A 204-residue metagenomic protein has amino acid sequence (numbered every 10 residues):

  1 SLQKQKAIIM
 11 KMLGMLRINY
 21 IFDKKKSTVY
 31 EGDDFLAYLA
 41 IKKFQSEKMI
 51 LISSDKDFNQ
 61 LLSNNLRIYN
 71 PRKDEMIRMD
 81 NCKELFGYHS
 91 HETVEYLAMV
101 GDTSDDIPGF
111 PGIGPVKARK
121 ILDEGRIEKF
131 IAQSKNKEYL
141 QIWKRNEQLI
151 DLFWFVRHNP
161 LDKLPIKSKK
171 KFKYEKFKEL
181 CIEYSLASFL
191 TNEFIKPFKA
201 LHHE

Functional and structural regions predicted by a protein language model:
S1-F189, A200: Extended two-metal-dependent nuclease catalytic cores across DNA- and RNA-processing enzymes
I195-E204: Short, amphipathic C-terminal "tail helix"
